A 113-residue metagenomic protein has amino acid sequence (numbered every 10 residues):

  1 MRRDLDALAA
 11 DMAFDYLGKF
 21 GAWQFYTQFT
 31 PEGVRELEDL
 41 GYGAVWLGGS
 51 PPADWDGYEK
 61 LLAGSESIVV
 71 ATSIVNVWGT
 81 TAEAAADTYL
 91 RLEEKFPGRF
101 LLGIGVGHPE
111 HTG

Functional and structural regions predicted by a protein language model:
M1-T72, W78: N-terminal beta1-alpha1-beta2 module of alpha/beta enzyme domains
R2, D15-W23, A82-G113: Flexible, glycine-rich active-site loops centered on histidine and acidic residues that chelate a metal or position
V70-S73, G103-G105: Short beta-strands and strand-loop turn motifs
